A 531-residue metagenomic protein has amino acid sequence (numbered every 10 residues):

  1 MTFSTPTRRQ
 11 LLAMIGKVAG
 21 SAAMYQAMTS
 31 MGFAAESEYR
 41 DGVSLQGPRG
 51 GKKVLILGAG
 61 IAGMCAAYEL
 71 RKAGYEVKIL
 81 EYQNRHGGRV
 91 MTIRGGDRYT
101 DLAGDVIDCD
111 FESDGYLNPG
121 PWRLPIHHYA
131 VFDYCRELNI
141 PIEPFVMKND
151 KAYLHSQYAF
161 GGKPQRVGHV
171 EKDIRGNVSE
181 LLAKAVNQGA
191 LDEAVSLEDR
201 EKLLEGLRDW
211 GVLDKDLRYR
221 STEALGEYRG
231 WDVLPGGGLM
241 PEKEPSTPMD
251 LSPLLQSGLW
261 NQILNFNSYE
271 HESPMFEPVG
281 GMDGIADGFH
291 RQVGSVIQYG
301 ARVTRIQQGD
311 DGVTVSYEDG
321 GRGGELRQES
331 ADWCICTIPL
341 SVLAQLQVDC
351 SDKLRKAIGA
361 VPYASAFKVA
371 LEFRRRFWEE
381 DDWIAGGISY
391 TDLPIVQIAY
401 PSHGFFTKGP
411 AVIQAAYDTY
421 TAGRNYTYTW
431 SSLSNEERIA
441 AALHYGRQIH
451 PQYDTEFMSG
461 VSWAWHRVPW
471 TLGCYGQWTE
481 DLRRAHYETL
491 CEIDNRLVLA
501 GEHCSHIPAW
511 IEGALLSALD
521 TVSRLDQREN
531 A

Functional and structural regions predicted by a protein language model:
M1-A19: N-terminal secretory signal peptides and thylakoid transit peptides that target proteins across membranes
M14-I15, G20-G42, A73, G312 (+2 more regions): Conserved flavin/dinucleotide-binding core of flavoenzymes
R40-K184: N-terminal glycine-rich phosphate/pyrophosphate-binding loop and immediately adjacent elements
L45-P48, C109-Y116, W260-P274, A416-Y428 (+1 more regions): Short glycine/proline-rich turn/loop motifs
D114-P125, H271-V279, L354-P362, A422-E436 (+2 more regions): Active-site rim elements
K151, Y158, V186-R302, G312 (+5 more regions): Active-site/ligand-binding neighborhood in enzyme catalytic cores
Y299-A416: Mid-domain catalytic core of redox enzymes that form a hydrophobic substrate pocket/lid adjacent to a catalytic redox
